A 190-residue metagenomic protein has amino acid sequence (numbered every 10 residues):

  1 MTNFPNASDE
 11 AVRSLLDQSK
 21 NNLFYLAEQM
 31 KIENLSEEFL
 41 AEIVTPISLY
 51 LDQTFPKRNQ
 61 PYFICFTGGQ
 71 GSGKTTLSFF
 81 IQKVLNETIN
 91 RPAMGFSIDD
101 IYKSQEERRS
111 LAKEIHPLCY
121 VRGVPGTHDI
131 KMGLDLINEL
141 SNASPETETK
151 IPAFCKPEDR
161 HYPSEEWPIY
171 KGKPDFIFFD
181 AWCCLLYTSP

Functional and structural regions predicted by a protein language model:
M1-A41: Charged, amphipathic alpha-helical linker segments immediately N-terminal to NTP-binding catalytic cores
P46-P56: Pre-Walker A adenine-sensing motif
G71: Walker A (P-loop) phosphate-binding loop of P-loop NTPases
K74: Conserved lysine of the Walker
L77: Hydrophobic positions on the alpha1 helix immediately C-terminal to the Walker A/P-loop
I89-K103: Short beta-strand-centered segment that lines the nucleotide-binding/catalytic pocket of NTP-utilizing
K103-F154: Conserved nucleotide-sensing/catalytic segment adjacent to the nucleotide-binding pocket in NTP-handling enzymes
Y187-P190: Conserved small/polar residues in nucleotide/adenosyl-binding loops
